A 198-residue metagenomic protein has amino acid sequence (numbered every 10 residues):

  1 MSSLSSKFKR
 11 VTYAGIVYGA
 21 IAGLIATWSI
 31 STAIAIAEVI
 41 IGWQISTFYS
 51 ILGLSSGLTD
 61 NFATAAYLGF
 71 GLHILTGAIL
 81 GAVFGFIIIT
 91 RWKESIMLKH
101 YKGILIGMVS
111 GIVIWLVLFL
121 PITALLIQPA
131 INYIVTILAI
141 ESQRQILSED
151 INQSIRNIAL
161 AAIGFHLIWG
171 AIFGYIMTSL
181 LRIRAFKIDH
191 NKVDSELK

Functional and structural regions predicted by a protein language model:
S2-K198: Juxtamembrane/disordered regions of integral membrane proteins
